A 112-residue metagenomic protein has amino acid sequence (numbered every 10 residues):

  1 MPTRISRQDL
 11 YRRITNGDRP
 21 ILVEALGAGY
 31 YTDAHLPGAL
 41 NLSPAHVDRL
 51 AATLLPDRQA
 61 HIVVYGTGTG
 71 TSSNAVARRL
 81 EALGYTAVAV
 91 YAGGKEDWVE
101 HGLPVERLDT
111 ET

Functional and structural regions predicted by a protein language model:
M1-I21, A25-T112: Rhodanese-like catalytic fold shared by cysteine-dependent sulfurtransferases and DSP/PTP-type phosphatases
